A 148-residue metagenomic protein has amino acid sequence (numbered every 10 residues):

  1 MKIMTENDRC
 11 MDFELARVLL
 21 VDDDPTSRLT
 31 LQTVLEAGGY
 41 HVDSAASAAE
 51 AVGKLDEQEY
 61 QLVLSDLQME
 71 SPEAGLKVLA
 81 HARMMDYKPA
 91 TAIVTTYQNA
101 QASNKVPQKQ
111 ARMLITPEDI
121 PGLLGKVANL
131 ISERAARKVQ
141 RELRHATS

Functional and structural regions predicted by a protein language model:
M1-R17, P121-S148: Non-catalytic signal-transmission and effector/linker regions of two-component phosphorelay proteins
D22-D23, T116: Acidic di-acidic motifs
P25, A46-E50, P121: Acidic phosphotransfer microenvironment of two-component signaling modules
P25-D43: Two-component/phosphorelay signaling modules centered on CheY-like receiver
Q32, S44-L62, D66-E70: Acidic, metal-coordinating helix/loop segments flanking the phosphotransfer/catalytic sites of two-component signaling
G53, A74-P89, Q98: Short amphipathic alpha-helix used as the core "switch/output" element in two-component signaling
V94-T95: Hydrophobic/aromatic residues positioned on beta-strands within the core alpha/beta folds
K105-L114: As written
